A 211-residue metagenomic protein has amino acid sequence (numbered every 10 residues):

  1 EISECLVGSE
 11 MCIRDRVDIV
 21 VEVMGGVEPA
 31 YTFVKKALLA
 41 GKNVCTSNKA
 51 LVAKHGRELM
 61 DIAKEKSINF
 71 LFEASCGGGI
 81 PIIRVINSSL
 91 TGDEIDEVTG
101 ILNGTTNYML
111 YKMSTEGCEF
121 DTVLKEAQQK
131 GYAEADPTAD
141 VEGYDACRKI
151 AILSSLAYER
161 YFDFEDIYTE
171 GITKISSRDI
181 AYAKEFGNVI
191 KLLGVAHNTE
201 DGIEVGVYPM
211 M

Functional and structural regions predicted by a protein language model:
E1-I13: Single conserved hydrophobic/aromatic residue that forms the stacking wall/gate of nucleotide- or nucleobase-binding
V17, I95, G187-N188: Short, high-confidence coil segments that cap the C-terminus of an alpha-helix and link into the following beta-strand
I19-V21: N-terminal Rossmann-like NAD(P) cofactor-binding module of classical short-chain dehydrogenase/reductase
G25-V27, S75, N103, M210: Short glycine-rich anion-binding loops that position phosphate/pyrophosphate groups of nucleotides and phosphorylated
V27-A40, K49-N87: Rossmann-fold NAD(P)-binding glycine/threonine-rich loop
V44-C45: A short hydrophobic/small-residue beta-strand
K64-D145, I152: Rossmann-like NAD(P)H-binding beta-loop-alpha module
T122-M211: Substrate-binding/catalytic subdomain of NAD(P)-dependent oxidoreductase enzymes
